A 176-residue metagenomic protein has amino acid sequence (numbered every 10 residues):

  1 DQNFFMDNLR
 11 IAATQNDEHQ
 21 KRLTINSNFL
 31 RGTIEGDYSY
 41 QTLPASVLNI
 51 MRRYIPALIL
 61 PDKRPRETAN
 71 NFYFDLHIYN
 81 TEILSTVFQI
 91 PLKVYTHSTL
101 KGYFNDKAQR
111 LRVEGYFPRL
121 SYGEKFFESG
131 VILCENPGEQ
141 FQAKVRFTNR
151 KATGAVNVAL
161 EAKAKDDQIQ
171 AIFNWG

Functional and structural regions predicted by a protein language model:
D1-G176: Interface amphipathic segments
